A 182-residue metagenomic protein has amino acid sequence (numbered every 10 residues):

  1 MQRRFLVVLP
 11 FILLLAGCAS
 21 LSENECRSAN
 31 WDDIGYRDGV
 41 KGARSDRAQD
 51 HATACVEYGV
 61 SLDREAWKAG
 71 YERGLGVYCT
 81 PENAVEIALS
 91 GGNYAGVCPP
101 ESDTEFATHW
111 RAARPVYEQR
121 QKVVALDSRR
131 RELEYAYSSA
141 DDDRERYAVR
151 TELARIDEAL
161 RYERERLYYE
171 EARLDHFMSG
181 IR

Functional and structural regions predicted by a protein language model:
M1-C18: Sec-dependent bacterial lipoprotein signal peptides
C18-R182: Intrinsic-disorder/low-complexity detector
